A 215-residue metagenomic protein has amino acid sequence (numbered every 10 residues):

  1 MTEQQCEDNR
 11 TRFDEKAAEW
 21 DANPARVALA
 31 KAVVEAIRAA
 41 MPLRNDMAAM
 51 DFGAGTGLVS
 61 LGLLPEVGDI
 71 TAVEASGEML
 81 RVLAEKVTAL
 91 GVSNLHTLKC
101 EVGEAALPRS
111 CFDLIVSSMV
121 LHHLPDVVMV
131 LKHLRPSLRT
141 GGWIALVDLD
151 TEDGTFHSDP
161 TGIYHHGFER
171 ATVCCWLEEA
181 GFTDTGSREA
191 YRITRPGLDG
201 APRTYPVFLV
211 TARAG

Functional and structural regions predicted by a protein language model:
M1-R44, L58, V82, A89: Conserved class I S-adenosyl-L-methionine
Q4-D8, N23-V27, A145-L209: C-terminal alpha-helical "lid/dimerization" subdomain adjacent to the S-adenosyl-L-methionine
A48, G141-W143: Short glycine-centered segments of the SAM/dcSAM-binding site in methyltransferase folds
M50-A105: Class I SAM-dependent methyltransferase SAM/SAH-binding core
G103-L114: A short acidic, Gly/Pro-enriched loop at the edge of an enzyme's catalytic core that lines a small-molecule cofactor
D113-D126: A short SAM/SAH-binding and catalytic strip from SAM-dependent methyltransferases
V128-T140: A short glycine-rich, Lys/Arg-flanked "PGG" loop and its adjoining helix->strand segment in the class I
V210-G215: C-terminal lobe and adjacent flexible extensions of AdoMet/dcAdoMet transferase-like proteins
